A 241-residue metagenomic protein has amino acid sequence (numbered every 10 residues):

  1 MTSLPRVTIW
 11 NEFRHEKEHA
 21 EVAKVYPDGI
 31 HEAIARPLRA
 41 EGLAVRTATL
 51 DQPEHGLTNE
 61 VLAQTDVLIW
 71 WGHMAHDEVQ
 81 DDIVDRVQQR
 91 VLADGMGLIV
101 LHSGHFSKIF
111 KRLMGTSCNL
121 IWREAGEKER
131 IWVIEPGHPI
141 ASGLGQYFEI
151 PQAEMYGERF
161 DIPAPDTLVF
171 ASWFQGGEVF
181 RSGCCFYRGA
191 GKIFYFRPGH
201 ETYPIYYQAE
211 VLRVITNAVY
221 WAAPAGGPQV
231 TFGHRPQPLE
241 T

Functional and structural regions predicted by a protein language model:
M1-Q64, G233-T241: Aromatic-Pro/Gly-enriched surface loop or interdomain linker that acts as a lid/target-recognition segment
T2, E124, F180, R188-T241: Extracellular ligand-binding/catalytic regions of CAZymes and related secreted enzymes and adhesion modules
E12, W70-M74, G199, A223: Cell-envelope and extracellular/periplasmic
H15-H19, E178, P204-I205: Short, solvent-exposed loop/turn elements at domain surfaces
R46, L120-R197: Catalytic beta-strand/loop cores that center a nucleophilic Ser/Cys/Thr and support acyl-enzyme chemistry
V61-K108, A190: Short alpha-beta junction capping motif
F106-S117: Glycine-rich, charge-decorated loop segments at or immediately adjacent to ligand/cofactor-binding or catalytic sites
